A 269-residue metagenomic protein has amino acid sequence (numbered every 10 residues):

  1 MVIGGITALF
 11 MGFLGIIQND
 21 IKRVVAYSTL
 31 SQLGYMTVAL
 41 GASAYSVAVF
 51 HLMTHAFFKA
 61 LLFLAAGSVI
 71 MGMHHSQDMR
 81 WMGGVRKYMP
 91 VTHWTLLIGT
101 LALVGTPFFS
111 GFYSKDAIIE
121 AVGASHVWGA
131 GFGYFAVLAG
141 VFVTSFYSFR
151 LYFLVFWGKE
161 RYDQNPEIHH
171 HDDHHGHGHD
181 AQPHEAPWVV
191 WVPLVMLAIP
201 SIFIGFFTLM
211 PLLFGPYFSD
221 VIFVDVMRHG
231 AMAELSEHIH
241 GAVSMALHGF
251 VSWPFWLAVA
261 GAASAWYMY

Functional and structural regions predicted by a protein language model:
M1-Q182, P200, F206: Hydrophobic transmembrane alpha-helices and their helix-loop junctions in integral membrane proteins
G72, R86-H93, R150-Y269: Cytoplasmic/organellar membrane-interface segments at the starts of transmembrane helices in multi-pass inner-membrane
